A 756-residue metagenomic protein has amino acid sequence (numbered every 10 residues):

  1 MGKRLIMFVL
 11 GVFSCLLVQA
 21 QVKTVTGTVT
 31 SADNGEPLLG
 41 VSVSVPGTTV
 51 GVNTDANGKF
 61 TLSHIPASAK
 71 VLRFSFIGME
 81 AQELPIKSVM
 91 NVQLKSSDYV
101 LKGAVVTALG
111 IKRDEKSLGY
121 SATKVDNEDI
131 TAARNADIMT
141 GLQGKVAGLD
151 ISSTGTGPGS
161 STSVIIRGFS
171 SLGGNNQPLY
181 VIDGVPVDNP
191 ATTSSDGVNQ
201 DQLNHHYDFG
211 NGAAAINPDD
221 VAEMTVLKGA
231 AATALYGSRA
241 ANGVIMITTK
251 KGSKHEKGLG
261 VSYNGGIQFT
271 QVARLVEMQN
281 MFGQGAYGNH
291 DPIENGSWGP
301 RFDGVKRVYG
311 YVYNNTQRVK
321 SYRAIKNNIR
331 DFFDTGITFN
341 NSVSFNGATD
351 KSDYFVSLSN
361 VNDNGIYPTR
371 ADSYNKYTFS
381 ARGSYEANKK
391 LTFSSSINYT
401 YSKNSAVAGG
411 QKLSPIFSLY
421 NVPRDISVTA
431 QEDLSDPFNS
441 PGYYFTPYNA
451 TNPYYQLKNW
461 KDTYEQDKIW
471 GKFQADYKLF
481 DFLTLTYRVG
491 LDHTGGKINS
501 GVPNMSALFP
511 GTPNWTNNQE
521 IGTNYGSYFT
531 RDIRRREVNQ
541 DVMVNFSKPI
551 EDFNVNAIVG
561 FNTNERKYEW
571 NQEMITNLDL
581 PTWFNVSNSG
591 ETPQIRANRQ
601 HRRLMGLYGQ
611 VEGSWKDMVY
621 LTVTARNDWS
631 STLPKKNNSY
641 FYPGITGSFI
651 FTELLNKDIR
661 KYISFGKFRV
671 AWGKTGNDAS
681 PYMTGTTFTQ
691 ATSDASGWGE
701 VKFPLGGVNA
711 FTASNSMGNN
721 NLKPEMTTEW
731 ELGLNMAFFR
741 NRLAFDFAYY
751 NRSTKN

Functional and structural regions predicted by a protein language model:
M1-T24, N57, S68: Cleavable N-terminal targeting peptides that direct proteins into the secretory/outer-membrane pathway or into
T28-A32, S121-G144, D150-T156, V164-S171 (+3 more regions): Short, polar/charged loop or turn motifs at beta-strand boundaries
T28-P46, R73-E80, K87-T131, M139: Short, acidic, small-residue-rich periplasmic hinge/interaction motif at the N-terminus of Gram-negative outer-membrane
S42-K59, V105-T131, G159-S163, A191 (+1 more regions): N-terminal periplasmic "start-of-domain" segments of outer-membrane beta-barrel proteins
K145, G157-T162, L172-P178, V187-N217 (+4 more regions): Residues embedded in well-ordered regular secondary structure
T156, T192-S194, Q200-G252, E256 (+9 more regions): Outer-membrane beta-barrel proteins
Q177, R382-Y401, T446-V502, W515-N756: Extracellular/periplasmic, surface-exposed regions of secreted and cell-surface proteins
Q271-V308, T400-Y444, I498-G511, Q572 (+2 more regions): A surface-exposed, glycine/aromatic-enriched loop/edge motif typical of exported proteins
